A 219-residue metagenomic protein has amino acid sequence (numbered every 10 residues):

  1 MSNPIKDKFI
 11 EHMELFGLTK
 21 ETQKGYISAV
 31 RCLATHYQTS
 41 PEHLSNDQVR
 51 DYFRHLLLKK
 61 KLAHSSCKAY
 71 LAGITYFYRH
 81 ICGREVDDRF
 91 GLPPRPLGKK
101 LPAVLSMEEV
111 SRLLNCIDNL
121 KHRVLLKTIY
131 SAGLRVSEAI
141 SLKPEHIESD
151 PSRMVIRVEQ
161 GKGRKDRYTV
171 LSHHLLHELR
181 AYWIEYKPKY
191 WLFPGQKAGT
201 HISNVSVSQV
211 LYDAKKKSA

Functional and structural regions predicted by a protein language model:
M1-A219: Conserved catalytic core of the tyrosine transesterase superfamily
